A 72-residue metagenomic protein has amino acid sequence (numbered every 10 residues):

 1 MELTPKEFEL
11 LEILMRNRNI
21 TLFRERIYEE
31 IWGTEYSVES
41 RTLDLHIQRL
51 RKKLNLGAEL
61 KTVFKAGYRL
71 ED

Functional and structural regions predicted by a protein language model:
M1-L45, K52-A58, F64-A66: Positively charged, aromatic-enriched patches within helix-turn-helix-type DNA-binding elements, predominantly
R69-D72: C-terminal edge and immediately downstream basic/flexible tail or linker adjoining helix-turn-helix-like DNA-binding
